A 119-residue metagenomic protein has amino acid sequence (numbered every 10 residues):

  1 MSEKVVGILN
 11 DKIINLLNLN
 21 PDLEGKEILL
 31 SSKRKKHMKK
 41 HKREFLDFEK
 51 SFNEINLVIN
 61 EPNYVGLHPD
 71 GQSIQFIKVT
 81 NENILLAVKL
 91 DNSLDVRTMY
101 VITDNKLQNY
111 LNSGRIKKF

Functional and structural regions predicted by a protein language model:
M1-F119: Ribonuclease/tRNase effector modules and their secretory precursors
